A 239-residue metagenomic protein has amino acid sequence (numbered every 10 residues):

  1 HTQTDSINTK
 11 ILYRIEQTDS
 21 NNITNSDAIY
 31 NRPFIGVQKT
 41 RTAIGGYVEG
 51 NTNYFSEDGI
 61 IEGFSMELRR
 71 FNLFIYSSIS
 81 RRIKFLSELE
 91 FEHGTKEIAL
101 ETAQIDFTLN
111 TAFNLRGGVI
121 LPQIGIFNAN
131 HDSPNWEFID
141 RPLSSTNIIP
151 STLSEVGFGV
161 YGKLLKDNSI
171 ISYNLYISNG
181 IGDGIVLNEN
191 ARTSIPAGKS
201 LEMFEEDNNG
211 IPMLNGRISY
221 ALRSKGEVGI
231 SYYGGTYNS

Functional and structural regions predicted by a protein language model:
H1-E49: N-terminal periplasmic/intermembrane-space "pro-region" immediately following the signal or transit peptide
Q17-D19, D58-I61, S87-E90, L201-M203: Short secondary-structure boundary micro-motifs
D27-A28, S56-D58, I139-S144, P196-E202 (+1 more regions): Extracytoplasmic loops and strand-loop junctions of Gram-negative outer membrane beta-barrel proteins
F34-F55, E62-D183, G210-N215, S219-E227: Outer membrane beta-barrel
N179-S239: Surface-exposed beta-loop-beta
